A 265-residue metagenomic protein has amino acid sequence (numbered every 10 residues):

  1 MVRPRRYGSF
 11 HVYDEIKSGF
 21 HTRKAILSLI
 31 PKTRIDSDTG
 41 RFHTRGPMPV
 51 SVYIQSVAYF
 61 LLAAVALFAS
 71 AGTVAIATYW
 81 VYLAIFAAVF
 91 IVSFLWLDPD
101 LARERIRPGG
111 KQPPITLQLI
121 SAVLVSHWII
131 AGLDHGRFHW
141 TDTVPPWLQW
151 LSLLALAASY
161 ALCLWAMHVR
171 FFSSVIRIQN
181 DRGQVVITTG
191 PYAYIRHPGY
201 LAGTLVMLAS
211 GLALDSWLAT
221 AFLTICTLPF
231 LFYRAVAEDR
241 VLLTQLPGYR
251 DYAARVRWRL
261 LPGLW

Functional and structural regions predicted by a protein language model:
M1-P4, G8, V12, A102-R103: Short intrinsically disordered, low-complexity coil segments enriched in acidic
V2, V12-E15, A25, D36-D38: Acidic, Ala/Val/Gly-enriched low-complexity intrinsically disordered segments
K17, H21, L29-T189, L201-W265: Membrane-anchoring alpha-helices and their flanking helix-loop junctions
A193-L201: Histidine-centered phosphotransfer motif of kinases
